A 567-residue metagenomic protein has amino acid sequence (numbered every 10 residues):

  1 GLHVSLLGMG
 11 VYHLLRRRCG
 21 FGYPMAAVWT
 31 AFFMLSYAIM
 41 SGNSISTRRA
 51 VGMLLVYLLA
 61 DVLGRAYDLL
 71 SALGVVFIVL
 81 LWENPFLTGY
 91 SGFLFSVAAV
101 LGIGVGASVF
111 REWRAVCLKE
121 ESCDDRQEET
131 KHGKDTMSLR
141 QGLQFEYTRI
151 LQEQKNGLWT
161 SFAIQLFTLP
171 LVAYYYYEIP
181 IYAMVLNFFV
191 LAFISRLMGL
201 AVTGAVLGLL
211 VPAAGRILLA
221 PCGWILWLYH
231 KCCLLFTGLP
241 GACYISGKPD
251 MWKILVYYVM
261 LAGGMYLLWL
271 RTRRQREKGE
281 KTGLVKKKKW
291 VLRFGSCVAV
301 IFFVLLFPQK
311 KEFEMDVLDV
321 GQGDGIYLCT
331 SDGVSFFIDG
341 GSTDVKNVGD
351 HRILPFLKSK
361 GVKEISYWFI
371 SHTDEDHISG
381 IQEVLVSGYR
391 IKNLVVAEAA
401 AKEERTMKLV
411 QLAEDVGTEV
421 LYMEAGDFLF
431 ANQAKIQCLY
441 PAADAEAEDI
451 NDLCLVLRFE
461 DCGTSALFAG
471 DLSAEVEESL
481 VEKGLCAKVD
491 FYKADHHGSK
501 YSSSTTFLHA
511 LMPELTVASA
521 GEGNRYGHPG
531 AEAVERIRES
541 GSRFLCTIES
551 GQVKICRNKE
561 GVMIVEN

Functional and structural regions predicted by a protein language model:
G1-A183, P249-Q309, T505, L511 (+1 more regions): Hydrophobic alpha-helical transmembrane segments in multi-pass membrane proteins
L2, N43-V51, E146, Y177 (+9 more regions): Catalytic cores of large soluble enzymes that bind and process phosphate-bearing ligands
V11-R18, L59, F110-R114, L143-E146 (+7 more regions): Hydrophobic alpha-helical segments of integral membrane proteins, encompassing both true transmembrane helices
Y23-A26, L73, T160-S161, V190 (+4 more regions): Alpha-helix N-cap/helix-start motif at coil-to-helix transitions, marked by capping-box chemistry
M34, Q165, M198-A201, H230: Helical transmembrane-bundle signal
S41-T47, S138-L139, I194-G208: Hydrophobic alpha-helical transmembrane segments
C117-G142, L207-N567: Non-globular, low-confidence helical/coil segments that flank catalytic cores
